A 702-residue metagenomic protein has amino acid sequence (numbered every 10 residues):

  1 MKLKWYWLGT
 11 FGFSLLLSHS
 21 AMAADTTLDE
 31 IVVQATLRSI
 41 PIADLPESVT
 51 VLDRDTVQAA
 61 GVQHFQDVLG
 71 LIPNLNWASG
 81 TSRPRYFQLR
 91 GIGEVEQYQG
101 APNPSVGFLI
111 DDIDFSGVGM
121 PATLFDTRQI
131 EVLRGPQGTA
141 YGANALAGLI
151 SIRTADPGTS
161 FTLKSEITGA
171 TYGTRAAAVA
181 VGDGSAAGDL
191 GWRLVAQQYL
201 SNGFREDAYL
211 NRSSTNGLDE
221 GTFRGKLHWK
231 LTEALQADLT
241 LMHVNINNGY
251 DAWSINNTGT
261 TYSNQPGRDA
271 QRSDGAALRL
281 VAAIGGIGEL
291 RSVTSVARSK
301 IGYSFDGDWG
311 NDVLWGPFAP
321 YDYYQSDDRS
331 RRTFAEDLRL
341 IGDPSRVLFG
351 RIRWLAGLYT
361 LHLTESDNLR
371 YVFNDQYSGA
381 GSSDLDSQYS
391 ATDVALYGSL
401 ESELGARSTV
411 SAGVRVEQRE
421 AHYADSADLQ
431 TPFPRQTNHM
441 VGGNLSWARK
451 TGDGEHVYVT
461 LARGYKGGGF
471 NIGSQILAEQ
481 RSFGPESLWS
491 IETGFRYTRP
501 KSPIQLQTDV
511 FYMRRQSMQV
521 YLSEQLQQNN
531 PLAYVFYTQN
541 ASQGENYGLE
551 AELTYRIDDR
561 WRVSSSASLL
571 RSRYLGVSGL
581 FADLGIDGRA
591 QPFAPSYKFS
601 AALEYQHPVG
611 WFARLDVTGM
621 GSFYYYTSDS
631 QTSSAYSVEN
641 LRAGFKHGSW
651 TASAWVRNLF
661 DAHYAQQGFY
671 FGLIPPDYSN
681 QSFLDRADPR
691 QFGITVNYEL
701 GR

Functional and structural regions predicted by a protein language model:
E30, V563, G619-Y626, F645-R702: C-terminal beta-signal and adjacent terminal beta-strands/loops of Gram-negative outer-membrane beta-barrel proteins
F65-Q66, Y86-Q88, L109, V132 (+2 more regions): N-terminal periplasmic accessory domains that precede and gate Gram-negative outer-membrane beta-barrel machines
Q97-Y98, S105-P136: Short acidic/polar hinge/loop motifs at secondary-structure boundaries that mediate gating or recognition
T162-K164, G169-S201, R205, Y209-N248 (+9 more regions): Transmembrane beta-barrel wall of Gram-negative outer-membrane proteins
H228-A234, M242, L340, R351-R353 (+7 more regions): Structural signature of Gram-negative outer-membrane beta-barrels, strongest in the C-terminal barrel of TonB-dependent
N245-T258, H362-S366, Y371, E420-H422 (+7 more regions): Surface-exposed extracellular loop regions of Gram-negative outer-membrane beta-barrel proteins, predominantly
R279-G285, E289-G307, K450, E455-G464 (+3 more regions): Membrane-embedded beta-barrel scaffold of Gram-negative outer-membrane proteins
I341, L355-G357, E403-V410, Q418 (+3 more regions): Gram-negative outer-membrane beta-barrel transporters
